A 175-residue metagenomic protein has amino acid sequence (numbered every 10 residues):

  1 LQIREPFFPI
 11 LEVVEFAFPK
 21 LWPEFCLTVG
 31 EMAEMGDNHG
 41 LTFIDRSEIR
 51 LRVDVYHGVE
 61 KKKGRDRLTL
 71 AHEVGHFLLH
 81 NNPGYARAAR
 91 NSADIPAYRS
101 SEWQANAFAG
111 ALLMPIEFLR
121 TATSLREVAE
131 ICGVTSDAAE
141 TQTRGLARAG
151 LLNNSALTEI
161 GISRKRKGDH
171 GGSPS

Functional and structural regions predicted by a protein language model:
L1-S175: Active-site hotspot residues in diverse enzymes, especially metal/ion-binding acidic/histidine motifs
